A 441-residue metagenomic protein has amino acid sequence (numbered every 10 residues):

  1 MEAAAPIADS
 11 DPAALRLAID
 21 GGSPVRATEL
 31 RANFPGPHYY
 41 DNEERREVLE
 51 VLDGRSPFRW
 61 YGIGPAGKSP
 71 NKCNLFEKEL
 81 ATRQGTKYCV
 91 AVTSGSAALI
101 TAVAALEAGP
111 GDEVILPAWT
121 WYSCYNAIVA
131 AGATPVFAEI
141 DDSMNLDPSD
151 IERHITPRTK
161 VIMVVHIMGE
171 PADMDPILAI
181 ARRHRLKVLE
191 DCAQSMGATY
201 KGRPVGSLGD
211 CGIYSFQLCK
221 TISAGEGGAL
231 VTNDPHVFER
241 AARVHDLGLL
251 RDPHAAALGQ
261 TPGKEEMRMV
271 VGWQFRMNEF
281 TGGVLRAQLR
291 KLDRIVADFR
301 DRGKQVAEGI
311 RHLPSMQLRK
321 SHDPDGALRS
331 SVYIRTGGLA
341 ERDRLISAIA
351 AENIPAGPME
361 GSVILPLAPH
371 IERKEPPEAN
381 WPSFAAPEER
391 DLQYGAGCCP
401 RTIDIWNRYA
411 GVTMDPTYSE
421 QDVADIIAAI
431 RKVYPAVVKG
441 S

Functional and structural regions predicted by a protein language model:
M1-S96, T101-A104, R182, W406-N407 (+2 more regions): Conserved PLP-binding active-site segment in aminotransferase class I/II-type PLP enzymes
A104-C192, T199: PLP-dependent aminotransferase-like
S195-K201, L208-S331: Active-site region of PLP-dependent enzymes
A241, D343-E352, I426-I430: Short amphipathic alpha-helices in soluble, non-transmembrane regions that often serve as interface/regulatory elements
L249-T261, Q305-I310, I346-Y409, G440: Conserved PLP cofactor-binding pocket of PLP-dependent enzymes
K320-D323, L328-L339, A356-P377, N407-E420: Conserved PLP-binding active-site segment of the aspartate aminotransferase-like
